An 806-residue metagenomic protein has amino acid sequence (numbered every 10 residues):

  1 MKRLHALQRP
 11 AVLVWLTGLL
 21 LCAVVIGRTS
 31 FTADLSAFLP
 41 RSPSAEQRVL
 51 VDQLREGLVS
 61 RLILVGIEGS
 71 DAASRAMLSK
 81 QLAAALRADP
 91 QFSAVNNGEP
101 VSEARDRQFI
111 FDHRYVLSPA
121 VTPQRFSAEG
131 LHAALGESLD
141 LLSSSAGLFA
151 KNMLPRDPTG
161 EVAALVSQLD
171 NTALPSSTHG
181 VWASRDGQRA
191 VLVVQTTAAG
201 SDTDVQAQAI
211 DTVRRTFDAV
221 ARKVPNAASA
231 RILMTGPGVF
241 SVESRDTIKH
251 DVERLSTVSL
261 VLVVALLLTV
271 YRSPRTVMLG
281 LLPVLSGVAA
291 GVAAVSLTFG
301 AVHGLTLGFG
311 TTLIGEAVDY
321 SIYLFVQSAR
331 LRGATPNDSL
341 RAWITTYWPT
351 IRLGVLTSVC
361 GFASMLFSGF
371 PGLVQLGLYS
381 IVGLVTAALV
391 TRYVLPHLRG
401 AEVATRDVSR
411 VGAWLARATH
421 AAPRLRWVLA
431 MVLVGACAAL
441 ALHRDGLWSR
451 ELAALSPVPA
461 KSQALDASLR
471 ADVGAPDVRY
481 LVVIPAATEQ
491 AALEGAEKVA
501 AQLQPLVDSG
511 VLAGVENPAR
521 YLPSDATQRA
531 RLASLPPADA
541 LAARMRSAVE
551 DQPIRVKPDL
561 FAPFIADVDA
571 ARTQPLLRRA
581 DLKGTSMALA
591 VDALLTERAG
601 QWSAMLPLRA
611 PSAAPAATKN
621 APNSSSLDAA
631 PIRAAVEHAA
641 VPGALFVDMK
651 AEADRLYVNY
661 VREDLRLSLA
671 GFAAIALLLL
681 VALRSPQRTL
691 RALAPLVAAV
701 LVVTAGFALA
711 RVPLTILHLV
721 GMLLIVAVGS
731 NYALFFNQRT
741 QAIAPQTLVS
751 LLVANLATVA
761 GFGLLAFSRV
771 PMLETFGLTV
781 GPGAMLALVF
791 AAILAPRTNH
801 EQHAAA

Functional and structural regions predicted by a protein language model:
M1-A33, P396-H397, A401-E451: Signature of alpha-helical transmembrane segments and their immediate interfacial
V24-V25, K80-A190, A209, A227 (+2 more regions): Alpha-helical transmembrane helix bundles of large polytopic membrane transport and channel proteins
V25-S70, D170-V181, L425, R444-A487 (+1 more regions): Solvent-exposed, non-transmembrane loop/terminal regulatory segments of multi-pass membrane proteins
G147-T269, S273, D567-I675: Extracytoplasmic
V277-Y323, T689-F735, G763: Hydrophobic transmembrane alpha-helices and their membrane-interface caps in long multi-pass transport proteins
L281, G333-S368, Q741-R769, L788: Pore- and gate-forming transmembrane helices of large, multi-pass membrane proteins
L297, L313-A329, W348, R352-S409 (+3 more regions): Transmembrane alpha-helices and their membrane-interface boundaries in multi-pass membrane transporters and channels
W427-V549: Juxtamembrane segments of multi-pass membrane proteins
